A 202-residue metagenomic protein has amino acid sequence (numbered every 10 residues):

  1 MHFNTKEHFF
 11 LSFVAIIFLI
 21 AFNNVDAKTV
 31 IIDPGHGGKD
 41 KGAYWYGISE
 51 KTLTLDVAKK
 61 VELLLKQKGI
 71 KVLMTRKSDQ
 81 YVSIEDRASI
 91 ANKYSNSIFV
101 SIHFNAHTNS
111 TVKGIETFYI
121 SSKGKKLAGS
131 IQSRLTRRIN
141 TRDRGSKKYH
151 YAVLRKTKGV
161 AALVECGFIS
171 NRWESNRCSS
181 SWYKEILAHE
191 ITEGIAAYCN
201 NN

Functional and structural regions predicted by a protein language model:
H2-L11: Bacterial N-terminal signal peptides that target proteins for export
S12-A21: Bacterial N-terminal signal peptides
N23-A27: Sec/Tat signal peptide C-region and signal peptidase I cleavage site
K28-T29, S97: Alpha/beta-hydrolase fold active-site loops
T29-G47: Short glycine-rich His-centered loop
I48, T52-N202: Active-site-proximal helix/loop segments of hydrolytic enzymes
